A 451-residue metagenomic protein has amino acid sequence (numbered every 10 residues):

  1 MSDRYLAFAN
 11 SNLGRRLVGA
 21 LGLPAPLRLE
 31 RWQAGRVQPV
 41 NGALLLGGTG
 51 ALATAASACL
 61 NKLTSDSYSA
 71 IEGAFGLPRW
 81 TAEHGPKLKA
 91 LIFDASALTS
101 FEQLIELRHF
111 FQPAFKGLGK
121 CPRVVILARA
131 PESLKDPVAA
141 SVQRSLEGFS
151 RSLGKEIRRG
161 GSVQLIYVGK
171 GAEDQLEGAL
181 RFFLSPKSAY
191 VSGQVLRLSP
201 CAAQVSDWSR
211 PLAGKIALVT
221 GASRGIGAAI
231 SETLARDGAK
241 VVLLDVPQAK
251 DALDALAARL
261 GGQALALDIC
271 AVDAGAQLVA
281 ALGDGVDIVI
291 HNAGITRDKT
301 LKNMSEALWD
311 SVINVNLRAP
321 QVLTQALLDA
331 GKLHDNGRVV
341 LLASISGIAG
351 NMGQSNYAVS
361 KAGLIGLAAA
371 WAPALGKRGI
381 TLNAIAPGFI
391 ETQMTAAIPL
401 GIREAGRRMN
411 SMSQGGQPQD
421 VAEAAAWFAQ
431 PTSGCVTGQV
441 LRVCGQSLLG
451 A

Functional and structural regions predicted by a protein language model:
T64-G73, A239-D254: Conserved glycine-rich Rossmann-like NAD(P)H-binding loop of the short-chain dehydrogenase/reductase
A82-C121, V125, K135-A139, I295 (+3 more regions): Catalytic Tyr-X3-Lys loop
V142-L146, T324, S360, A368: Active-site helix of classical SDR
K155-E156, D329, P373-A374, G434: Alpha-helical segment proximal to the catalytic Tyr-Lys
R159-S162, Y190-G193, N336, G376 (+2 more regions): Short, small/polar-rich loop/turn modules that mediate ligand/substrate recognition or access, typified
K170-L176, N410-V421, T432: A conserved structural motif in NAD(P)-dependent oxidoreductases
S192-G214, T437-A451: Short C-terminal tail/terminal secondary-structure segment of NAD(P)H-dependent dehydrogenase/reductase domains
S344: Residue(s) in the substrate-gating loop at a strand-loop-helix junction that position the organic substrate next
